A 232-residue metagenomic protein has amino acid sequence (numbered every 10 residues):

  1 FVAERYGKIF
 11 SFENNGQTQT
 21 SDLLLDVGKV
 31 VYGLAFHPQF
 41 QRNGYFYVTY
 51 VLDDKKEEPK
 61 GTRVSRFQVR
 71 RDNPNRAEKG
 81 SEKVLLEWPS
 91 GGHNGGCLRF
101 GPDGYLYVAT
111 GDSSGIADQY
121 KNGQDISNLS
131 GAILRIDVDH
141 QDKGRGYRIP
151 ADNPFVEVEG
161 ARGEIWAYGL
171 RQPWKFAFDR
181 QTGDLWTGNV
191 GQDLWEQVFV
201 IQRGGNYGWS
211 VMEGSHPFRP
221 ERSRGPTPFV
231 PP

Functional and structural regions predicted by a protein language model:
F1-A117, K175-F178, G183-G191: Acidic, Gly/Ser/Thr-rich repeat motifs that build Ca2+-stabilized beta-propeller blades
A3, V30-V31, Q39-Q41, R63 (+2 more regions): Beta-propeller domain segments
